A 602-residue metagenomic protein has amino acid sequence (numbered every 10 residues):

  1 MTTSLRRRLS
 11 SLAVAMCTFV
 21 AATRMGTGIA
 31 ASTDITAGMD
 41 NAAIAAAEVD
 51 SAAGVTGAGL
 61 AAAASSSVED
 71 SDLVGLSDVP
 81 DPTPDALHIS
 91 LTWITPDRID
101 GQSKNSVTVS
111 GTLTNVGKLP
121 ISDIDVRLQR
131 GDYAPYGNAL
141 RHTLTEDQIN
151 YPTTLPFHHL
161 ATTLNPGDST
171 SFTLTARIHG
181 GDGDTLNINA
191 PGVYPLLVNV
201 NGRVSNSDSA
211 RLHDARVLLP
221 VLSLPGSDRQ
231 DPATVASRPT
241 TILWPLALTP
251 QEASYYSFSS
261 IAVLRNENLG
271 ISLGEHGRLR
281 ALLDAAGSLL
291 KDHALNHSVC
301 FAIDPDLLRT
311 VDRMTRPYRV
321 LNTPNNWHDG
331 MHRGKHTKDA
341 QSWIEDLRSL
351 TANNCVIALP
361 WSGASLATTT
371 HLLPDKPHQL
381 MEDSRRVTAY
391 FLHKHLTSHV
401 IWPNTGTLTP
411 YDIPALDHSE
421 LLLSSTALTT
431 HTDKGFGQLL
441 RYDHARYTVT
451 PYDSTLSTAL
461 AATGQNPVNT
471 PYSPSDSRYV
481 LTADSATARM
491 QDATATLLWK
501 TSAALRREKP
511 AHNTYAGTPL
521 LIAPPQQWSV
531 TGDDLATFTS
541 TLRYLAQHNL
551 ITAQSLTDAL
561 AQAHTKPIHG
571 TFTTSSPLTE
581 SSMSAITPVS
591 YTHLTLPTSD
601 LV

Functional and structural regions predicted by a protein language model:
D72-Q102: Low-complexity, acidic Ser/Thr/Pro/Gly-rich terminal tails and inter-domain linkers that flank the onset of structured
L113-G117: Asparagine-centered strand-capping/turn motif at beta-strand->loop junctions
L119-D123: Short acidic/proline- and small/hydrophobic-mixed sequence motifs that coincide with surface turns and coil-to-beta
G137-L160: Short beta-strand and strand-turn-strand segments in soluble, beta-rich domains
G180-L196: Short glycine/proline/serine/threonine-rich loop/turn segments at secondary-structure transition edges
A210-R348: Active-site beta->alpha N-cap acidic-glycine motif
D375-L416, L497-A516: CE4/NodB-like, metal-dependent polysaccharide N-deacetylase domain that modifies extracellular/periplasmic N-acetylated
T592-T598: Conserved small/polar residues in nucleotide/adenosyl-binding loops
